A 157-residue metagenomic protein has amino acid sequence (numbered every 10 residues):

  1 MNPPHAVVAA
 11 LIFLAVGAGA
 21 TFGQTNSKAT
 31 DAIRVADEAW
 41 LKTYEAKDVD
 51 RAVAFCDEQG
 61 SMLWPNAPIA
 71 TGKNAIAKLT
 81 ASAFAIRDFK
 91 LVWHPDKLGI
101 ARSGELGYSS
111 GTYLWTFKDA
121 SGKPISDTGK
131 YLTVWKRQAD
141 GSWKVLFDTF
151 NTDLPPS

Functional and structural regions predicted by a protein language model:
M1, A18-T21: Polar low-complexity intrinsically disordered regions
M1-A9: Bacterial N-terminal signal peptides that target proteins for export
V8-G19: Bacterial N-terminal signal peptides
Q24-A54, S61-S157: A beta-strand edge to alpha-helix "cap/lid" segment located at domain peripheries
